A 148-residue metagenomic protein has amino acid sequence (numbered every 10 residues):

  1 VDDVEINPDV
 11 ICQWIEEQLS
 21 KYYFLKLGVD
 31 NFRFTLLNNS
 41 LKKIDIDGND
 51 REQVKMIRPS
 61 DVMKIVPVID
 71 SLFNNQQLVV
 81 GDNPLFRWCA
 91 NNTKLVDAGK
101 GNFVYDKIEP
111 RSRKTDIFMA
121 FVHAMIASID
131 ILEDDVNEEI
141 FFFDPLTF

Functional and structural regions predicted by a protein language model:
V1-P59, M63, P67, V80-F148: RNase H-like, metal-dependent nuclease domains and their acidic two-metal-ion catalytic environment used
V66-N75: Short, surface-exposed amphipathic charged segments that create phosphate/polyanion-binding patches used for binding
